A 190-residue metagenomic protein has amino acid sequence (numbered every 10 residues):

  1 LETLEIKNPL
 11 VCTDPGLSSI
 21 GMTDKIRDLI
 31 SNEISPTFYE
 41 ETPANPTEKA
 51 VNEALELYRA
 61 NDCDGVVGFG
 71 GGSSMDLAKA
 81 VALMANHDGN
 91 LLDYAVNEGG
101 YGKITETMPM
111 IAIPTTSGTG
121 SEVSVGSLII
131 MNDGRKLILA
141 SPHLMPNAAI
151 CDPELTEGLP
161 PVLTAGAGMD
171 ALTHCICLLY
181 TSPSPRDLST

Functional and structural regions predicted by a protein language model:
L1-P9: N-terminal, positively charged, Ser/Thr/Ala/Gly-biased leader segments that form transit/presequence-like amphipathic
T3, I20, D24, E48 (+5 more regions): Electropositive phosphate-/nucleotide-binding environments in soluble metabolic enzymes
N8, S35, P109: Residues at the starts of beta-strands that form the adenosine-phosphate
L10, G65-V67, I111: Conserved beta-strand elements of the Class I
T13: Short beta-strand/turn micro-motifs composed of small residues that flank or help shape donor/cofactor-binding pockets
S18-G89: N-terminal small/polar loop signature for handling phosphorylated ligands or for N-terminal nucleophile
N86-L179: A glycine/threonine-rich phosphate-anchoring loop and its flanking beta-alpha core in nucleotide/phosphate-binding
Y180-T190: Single conserved hydrophobic/aromatic residue that forms the stacking wall/gate of nucleotide- or nucleobase-binding
